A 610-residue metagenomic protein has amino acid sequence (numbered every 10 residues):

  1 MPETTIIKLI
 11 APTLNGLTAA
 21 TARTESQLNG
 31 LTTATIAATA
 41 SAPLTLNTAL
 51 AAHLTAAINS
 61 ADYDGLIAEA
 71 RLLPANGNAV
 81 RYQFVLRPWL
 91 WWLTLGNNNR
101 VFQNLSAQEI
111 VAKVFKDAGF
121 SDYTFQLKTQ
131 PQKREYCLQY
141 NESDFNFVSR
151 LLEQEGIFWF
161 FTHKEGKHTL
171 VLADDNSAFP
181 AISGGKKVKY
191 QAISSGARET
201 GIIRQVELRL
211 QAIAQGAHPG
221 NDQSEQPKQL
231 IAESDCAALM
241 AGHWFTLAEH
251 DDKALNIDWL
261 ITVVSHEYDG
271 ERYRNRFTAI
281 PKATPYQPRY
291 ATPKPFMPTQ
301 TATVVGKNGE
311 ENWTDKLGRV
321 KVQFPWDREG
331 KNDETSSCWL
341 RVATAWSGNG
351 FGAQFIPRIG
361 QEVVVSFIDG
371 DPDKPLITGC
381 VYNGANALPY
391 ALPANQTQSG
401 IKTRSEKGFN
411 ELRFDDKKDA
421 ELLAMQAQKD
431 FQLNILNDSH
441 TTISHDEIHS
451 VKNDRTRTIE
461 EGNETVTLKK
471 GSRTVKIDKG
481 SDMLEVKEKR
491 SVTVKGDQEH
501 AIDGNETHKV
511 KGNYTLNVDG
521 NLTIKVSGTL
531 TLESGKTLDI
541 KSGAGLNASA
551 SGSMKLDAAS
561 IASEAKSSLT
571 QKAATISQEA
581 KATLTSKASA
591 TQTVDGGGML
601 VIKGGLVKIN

Functional and structural regions predicted by a protein language model:
M1-A51, T55-D62, Y82-L93, N99-Q103 (+8 more regions): Juxtamembrane "anchor/assembly" segments of surface/extracellular structural proteins
A52-I58, L247, E362-V365: A generic structural signal for residues embedded in beta-strands
R71-L86, L170, E267-A279, N312-K316 (+1 more regions): Short, solvent-exposed secondary-structure boundary/capping segments
G96-N104, R134-L138, A345, N349-G350: Second-shell loop/turn segments in exported
A112-L138, F160: N-terminal export/assembly leaders
Q154, F161, F245, T299-K572 (+3 more regions): Structural signature for extended repeat/solenoid scaffolds and their inter-repeat hinge/linker regions, spanning
Q191-D327, S366, C380, D438 (+3 more regions): Long, charge-dense accessory insertions within large macromolecular proteins
